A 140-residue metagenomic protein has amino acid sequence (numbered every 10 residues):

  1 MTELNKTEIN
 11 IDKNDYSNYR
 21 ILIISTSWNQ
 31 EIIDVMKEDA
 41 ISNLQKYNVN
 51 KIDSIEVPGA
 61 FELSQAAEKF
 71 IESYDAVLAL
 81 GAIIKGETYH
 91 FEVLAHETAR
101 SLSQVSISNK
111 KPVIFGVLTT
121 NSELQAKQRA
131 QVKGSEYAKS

Functional and structural regions predicted by a protein language model:
M1-R20, S73: SAM-dependent methyltransferases
I11-S54: Glycine-rich phosphate/diphosphate-binding loop of Rossmann-like nucleotide-binding domains
N18-Y19, N50, S73-D75, S108-I114: Short coil/turn connectors at secondary-structure junctions
S27-W28, V57, A82-I83, L118-S122: Short, ordered loop/turn segments at secondary-structure junctions
N43-E72: Active-site rim loops that border cofactor/substrate pockets in soluble metabolic enzymes
S54, A76-L80, P112-L118: Short beta-strand segments at enzyme active-site cores
Q65-L102: Glycine-rich phosphate-binding loop
F91, H96-S140: C-terminal binding/interaction regions
